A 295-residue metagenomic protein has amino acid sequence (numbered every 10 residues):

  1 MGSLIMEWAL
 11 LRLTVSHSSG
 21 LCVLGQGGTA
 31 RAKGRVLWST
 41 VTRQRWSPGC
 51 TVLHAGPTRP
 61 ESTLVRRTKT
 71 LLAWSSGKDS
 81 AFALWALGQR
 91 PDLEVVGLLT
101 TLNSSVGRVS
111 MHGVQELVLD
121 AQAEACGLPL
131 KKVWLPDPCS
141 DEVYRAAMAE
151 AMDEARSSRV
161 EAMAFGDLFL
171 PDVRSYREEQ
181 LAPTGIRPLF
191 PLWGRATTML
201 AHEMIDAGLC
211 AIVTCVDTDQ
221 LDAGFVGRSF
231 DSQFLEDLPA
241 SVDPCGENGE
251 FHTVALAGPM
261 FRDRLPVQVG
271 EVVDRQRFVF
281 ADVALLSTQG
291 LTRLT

Functional and structural regions predicted by a protein language model:
M1, W38, V52, E61-V65: Initiator methionine at the very start of the polypeptide chain
S3, W8, R12, S16-S19 (+3 more regions): Low-acidity, Ser/Thr- and Arg-rich intrinsically disordered low-complexity segments
G56, P60-T295: Nucleotide-activated chemistry modules centered on ATP-dependent adenylation/adenylyltransferase
